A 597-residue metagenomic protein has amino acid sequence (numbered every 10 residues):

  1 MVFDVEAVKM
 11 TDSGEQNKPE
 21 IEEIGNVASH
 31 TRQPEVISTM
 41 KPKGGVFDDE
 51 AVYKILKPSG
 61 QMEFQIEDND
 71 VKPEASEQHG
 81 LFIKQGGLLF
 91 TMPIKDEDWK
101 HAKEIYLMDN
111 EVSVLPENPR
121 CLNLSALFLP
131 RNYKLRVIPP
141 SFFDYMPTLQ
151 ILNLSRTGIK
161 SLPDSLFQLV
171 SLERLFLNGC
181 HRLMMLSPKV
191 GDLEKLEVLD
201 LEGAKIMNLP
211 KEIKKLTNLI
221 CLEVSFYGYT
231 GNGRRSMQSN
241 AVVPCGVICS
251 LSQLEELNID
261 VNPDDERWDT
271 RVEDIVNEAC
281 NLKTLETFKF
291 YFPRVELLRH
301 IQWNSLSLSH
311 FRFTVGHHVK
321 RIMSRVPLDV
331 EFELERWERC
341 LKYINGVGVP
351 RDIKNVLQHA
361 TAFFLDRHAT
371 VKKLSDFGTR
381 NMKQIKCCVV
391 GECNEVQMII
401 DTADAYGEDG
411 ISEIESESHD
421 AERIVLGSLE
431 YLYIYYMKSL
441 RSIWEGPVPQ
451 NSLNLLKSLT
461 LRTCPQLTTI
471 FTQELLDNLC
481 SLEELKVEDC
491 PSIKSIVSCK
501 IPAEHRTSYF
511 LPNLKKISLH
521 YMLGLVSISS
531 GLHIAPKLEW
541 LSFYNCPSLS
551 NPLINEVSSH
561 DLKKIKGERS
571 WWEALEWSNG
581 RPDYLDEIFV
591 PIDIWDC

Functional and structural regions predicted by a protein language model:
M1-N69, P73, S578, I588-C597: Homotypic signalosome interaction modules of apoptosis and innate immunity
D4, T11, Q16, D48 (+4 more regions): Surface-exposed helical/coil interface segments that assemble multiprotein signaling complexes
Q85-L88, M108-E111, D269, K342-V347 (+5 more regions): Eukaryotic beta-rich interaction modules
I94, S113-R120, V137-D144, L154 (+24 more regions): Recurring C-terminal helix/loop segment of individual leucine-rich repeat
W99, R120-N123, N132, F143-T148 (+25 more regions): Leucine-rich repeat
I105, L127-L129, L149-L154, L172-L177 (+13 more regions): Conserved hydrophobic beta-strand positions in leucine-rich repeat
N110, N132-Y133, T157, C180-H181 (+14 more regions): Conserved "Asn-ladder"/turn position within leucine-rich repeats
G348-P350, K372, D404-G407, L461 (+2 more regions): Extended, non-catalytic interaction/assembly segments in eukaryotic proteins
